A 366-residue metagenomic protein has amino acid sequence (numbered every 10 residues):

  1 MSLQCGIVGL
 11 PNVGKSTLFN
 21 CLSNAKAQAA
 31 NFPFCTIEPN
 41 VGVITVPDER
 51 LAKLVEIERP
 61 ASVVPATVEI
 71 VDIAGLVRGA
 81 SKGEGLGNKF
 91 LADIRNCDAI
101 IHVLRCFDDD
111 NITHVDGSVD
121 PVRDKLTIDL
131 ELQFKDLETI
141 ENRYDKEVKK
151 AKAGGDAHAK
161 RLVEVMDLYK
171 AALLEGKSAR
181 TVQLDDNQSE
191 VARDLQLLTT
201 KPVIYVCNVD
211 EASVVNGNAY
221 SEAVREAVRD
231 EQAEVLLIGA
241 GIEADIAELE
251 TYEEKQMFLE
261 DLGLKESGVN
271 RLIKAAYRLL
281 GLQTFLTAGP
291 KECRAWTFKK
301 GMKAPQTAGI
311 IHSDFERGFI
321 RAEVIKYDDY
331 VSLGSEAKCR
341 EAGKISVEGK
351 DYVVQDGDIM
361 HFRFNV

Functional and structural regions predicted by a protein language model:
M1-T113, V122, E141, E147: Conserved G1/Walker A P-loop phosphate-binding module
S2-V8, V13, F19, K146-Q355 (+2 more regions): C-terminal-of-GTPase-core extension/linker across diverse P-loop GTPases
N24-A25, R50-L51, G75-V77, R105-N111 (+5 more regions): Conserved nucleotide-binding/hydrolysis micro-motifs of P-loop NTPases
A30-N31, I112-D116, G217-A219, L249: Short amphipathic alpha-helical segments
T36, G85, K89, L132 (+4 more regions): Alpha-helical initiation/capping and key positions within long helical/coiled-coil segments
I57, I100-V103, E131, R143 (+3 more regions): Amphipathic, soluble alpha-helical interaction motifs
L76-K82, G117-L132, A151-A157, A212 (+1 more regions): Flexible beta-alpha connector loops of hexameric P-loop NTPases
K89, R95, A99-H102, F107-K135 (+3 more regions): Switch/coupling subdomain of P-loop NTPase systems
